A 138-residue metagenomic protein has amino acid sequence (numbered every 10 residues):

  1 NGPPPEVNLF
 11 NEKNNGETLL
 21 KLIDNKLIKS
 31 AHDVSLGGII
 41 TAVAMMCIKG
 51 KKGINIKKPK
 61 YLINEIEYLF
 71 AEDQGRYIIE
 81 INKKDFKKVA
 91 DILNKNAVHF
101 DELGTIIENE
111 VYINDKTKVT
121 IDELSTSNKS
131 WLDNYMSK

Functional and structural regions predicted by a protein language model:
N1-L9: Flexible beta->alpha loop and helix N-cap segments adjacent to enzyme active/binding sites
P3, G16, I23-K138: Glycine-/charge-enriched secondary-structure boundary and capping motifs
N8, L19-L20: Short, gly/Ser/Thr-rich active-site loops of penicillin-recognizing serine hydrolases
E12: Glycine-rich, acidic
